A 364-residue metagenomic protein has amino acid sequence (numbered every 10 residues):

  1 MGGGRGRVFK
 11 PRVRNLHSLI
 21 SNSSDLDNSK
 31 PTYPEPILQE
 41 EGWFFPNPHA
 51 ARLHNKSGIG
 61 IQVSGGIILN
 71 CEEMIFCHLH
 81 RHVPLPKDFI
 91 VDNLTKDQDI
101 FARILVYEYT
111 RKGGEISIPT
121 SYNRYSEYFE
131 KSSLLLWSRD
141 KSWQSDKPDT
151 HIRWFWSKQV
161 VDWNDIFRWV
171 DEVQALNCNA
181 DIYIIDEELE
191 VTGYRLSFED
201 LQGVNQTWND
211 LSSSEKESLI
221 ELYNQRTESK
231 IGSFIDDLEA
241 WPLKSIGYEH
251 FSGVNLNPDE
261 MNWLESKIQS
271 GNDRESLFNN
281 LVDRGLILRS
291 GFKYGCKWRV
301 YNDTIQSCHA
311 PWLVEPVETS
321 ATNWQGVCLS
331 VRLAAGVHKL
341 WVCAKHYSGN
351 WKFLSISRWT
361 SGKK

Functional and structural regions predicted by a protein language model:
M1-K364: Long Lys/Arg-rich low-complexity intrinsically disordered regions in nucleic-acid-associated proteins
